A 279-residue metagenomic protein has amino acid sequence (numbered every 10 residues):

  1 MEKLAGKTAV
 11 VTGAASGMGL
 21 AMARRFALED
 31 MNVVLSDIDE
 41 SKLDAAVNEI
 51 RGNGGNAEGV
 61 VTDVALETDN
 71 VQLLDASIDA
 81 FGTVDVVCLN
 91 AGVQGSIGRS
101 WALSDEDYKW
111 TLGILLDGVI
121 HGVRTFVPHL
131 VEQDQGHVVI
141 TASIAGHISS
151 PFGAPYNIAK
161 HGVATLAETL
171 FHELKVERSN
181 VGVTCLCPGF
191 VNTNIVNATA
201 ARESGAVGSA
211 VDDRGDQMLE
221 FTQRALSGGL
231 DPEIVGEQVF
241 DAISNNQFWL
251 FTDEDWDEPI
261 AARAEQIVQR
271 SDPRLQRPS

Functional and structural regions predicted by a protein language model:
E2-V33: Canonical Rossmann dinucleotide-binding motif of NAD(H)/NADP(H)-dependent dehydrogenases/reductases, specifically
E29-A45: Conserved glycine-rich Rossmann-like NAD(P)H-binding loop of the short-chain dehydrogenase/reductase
E40-S41, V61-L73, D105: The beta1-alpha1 cofactor-binding region of Rossmann-like NAD(H)/NADP(H)-dependent oxidoreductases
G98-S100, S104-W110: Substrate-binding pocket helix/loop in short-chain dehydrogenase/reductase
V123, A159: Active-site helix of classical SDR
S143: Residue(s) in the substrate-gating loop at a strand-loop-helix junction that position the organic substrate next
V176-L250: SDR active-site lid
